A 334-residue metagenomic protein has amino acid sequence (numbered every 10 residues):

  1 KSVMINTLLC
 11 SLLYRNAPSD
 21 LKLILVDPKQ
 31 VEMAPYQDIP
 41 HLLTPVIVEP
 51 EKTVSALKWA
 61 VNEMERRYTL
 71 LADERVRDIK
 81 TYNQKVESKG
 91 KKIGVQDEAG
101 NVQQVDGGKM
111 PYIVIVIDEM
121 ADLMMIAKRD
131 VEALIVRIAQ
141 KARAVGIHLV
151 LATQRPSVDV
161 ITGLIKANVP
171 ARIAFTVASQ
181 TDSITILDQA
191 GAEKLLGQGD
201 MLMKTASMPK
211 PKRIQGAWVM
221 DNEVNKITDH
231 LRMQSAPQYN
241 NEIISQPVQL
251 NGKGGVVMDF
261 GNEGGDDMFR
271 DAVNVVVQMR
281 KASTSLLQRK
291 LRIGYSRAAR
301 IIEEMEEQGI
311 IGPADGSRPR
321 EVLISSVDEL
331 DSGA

Functional and structural regions predicted by a protein language model:
K1: Conserved lysine of the Walker
M4: Hydrophobic positions on the alpha1 helix immediately C-terminal to the Walker A/P-loop
S11, S19-L21, N62-A334: P-loop NTPase motor-domain active sites and their immediate coupling elements
L13-A56, L164: P-loop NTPase switch/communication element
